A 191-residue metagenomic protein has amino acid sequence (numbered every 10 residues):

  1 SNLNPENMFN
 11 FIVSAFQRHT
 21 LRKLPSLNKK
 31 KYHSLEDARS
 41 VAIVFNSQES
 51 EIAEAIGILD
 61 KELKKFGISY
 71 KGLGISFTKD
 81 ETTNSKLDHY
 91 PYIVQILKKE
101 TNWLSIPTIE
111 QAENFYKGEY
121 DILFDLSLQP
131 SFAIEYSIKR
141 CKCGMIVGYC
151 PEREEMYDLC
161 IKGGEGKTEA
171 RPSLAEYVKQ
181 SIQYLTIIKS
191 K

Functional and structural regions predicted by a protein language model:
P5-T20: Helix-enriched interaction subdomains in cytosolic or periplasmic regions, typified by TIR/SEFIR signaling/NADase cores
M8, E155-K191: Active-site-proximal region of nucleotide-activated glycan assembly enzymes, centered on histidine/acidic-rich loops
L35, V41-E54: Short, glycine-rich nucleotide/cofactor-binding loops
V44-Q48, I75-F77, L126-L128: Structural motif
E49-G67: Histidine-anchored nucleotide/phosphate-binding helix
S50-I52, K79-S85, E155-M156: Short, charged/polar "capping" segments at the starts of alpha-helices and the immediately preceding loops
K64-Y116: Conserved nucleotide-cofactor-binding alpha/beta core module
K98-G166: Active-site and donor-binding regions of nucleotide-sugar-utilizing enzymes
